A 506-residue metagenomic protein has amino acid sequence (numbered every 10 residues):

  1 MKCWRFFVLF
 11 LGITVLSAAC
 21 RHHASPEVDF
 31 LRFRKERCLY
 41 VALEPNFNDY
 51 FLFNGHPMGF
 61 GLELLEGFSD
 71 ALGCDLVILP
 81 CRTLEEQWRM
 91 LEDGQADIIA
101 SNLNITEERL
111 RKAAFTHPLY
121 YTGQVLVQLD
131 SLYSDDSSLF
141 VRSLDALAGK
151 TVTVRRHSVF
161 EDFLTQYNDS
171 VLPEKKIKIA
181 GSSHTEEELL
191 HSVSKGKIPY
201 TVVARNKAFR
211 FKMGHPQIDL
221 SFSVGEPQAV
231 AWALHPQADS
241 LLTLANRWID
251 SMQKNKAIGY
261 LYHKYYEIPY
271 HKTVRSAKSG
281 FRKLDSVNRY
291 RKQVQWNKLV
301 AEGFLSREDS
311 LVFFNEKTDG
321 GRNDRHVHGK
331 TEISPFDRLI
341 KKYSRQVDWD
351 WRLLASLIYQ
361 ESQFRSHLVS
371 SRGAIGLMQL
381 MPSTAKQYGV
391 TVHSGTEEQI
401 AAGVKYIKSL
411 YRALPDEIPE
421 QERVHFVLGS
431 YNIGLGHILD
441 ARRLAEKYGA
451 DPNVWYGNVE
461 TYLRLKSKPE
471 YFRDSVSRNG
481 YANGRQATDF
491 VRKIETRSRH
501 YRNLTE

Functional and structural regions predicted by a protein language model:
C20-E107, R111, K178-S183, A245: Extracytoplasmic small-molecule ligand-binding "clamshell" domains of the periplasmic binding protein/Venus flytrap
L43-N46, P118-D135, F209-I249, I268-L284 (+3 more regions): Periplasmic-binding protein-like
E85, S101-K112, T165-Q166, S170 (+3 more regions): A ligand-binding cleft/hinge motif common to bilobed small-molecule-binding domains
D130-V152: Flexible hinge/capping segments at coil-to-helix
Q253-K341: N-terminal export signals and maturation junctions of secreted/periplasmic proteins
R345, W349-R365, I400-V404, V427-I433 (+1 more regions): Short, functionally critical alpha-helical segments immediately adjacent to catalytic or ligand/cofactor-binding
H367-T391, Q399-S409, I494: Substrate-binding/active-site groove segments that recognize and process beta-1,4-linked N-acetyl-hexosamine
V427-Y501: Catalytic and substrate-binding regions of cell-wall glycan-acting enzymes that process beta-1,4-linked
